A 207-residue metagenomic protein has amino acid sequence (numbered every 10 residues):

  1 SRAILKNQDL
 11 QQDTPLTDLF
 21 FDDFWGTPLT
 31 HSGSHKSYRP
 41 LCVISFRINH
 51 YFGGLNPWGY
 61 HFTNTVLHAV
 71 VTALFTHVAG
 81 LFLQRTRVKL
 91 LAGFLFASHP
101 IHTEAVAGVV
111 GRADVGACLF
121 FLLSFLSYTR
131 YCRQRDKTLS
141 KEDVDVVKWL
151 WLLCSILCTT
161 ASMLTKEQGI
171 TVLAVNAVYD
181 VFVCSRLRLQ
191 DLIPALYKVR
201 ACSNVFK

Functional and structural regions predicted by a protein language model:
S1-K207: Polytopic membrane enzymes that build or remodel cell-surface glycoconjugates and lipids
